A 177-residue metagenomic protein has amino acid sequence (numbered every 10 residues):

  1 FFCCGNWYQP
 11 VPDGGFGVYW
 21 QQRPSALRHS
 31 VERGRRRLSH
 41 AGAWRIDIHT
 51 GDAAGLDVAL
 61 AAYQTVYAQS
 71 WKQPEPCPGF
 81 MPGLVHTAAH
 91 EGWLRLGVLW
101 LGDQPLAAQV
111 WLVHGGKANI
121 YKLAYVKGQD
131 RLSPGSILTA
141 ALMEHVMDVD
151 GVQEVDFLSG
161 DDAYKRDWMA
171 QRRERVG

Functional and structural regions predicted by a protein language model:
F1-R131: A conserved beta-strand-loop-helix scaffold within acyl/acetyltransferase catalytic domains
F1-V18, G115, D150-G177: Active-site/acyl-donor-binding loops of N-acyltransferases
R36, E144, A163: Surface-exposed charge patches
H86-T87, A141-D148: Short glycine/serine- and small hydrophobic-enriched flexible loop segments
R131-E144: Conserved acetyl-CoA-binding loop-helix of GNAT-fold acetyltransferases
